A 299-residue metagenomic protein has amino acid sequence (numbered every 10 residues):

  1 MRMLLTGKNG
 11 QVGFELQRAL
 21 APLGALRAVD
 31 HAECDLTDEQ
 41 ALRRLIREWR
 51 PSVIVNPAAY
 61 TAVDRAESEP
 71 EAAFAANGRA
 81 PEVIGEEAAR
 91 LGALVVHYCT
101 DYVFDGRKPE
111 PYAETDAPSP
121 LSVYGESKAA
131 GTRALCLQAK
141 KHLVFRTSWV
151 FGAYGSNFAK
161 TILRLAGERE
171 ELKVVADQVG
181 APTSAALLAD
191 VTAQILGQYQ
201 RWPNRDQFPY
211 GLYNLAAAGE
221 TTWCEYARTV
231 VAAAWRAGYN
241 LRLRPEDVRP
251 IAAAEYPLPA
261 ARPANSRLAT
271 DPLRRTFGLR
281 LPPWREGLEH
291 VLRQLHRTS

Functional and structural regions predicted by a protein language model:
M1-L20: N-terminal Rossmann NAD(P)H-binding glycine-rich loop of SDR-like oxidoreductase domains
A21-R44: Adenosine-cofactor binding site in Rossmann-like domains, unifying the SAM/SAH pocket of S-adenosylmethionine-dependent
E39-G78: NAD(P)H-binding glycine-rich loop region in Rossmannoid oxidoreductase-like domains and their noncatalytic homologs
S68, A75, R79-V83, R90 (+2 more regions): Catalytic helix-loop patch of NAD(P)-dependent Rossmann-fold dehydrogenases
C136-Q194: NAD(P)-dependent short-chain dehydrogenase/reductase
V191, Q198-P257: Mid/C-terminal beta-alpha module of Rossmann-like enzyme folds, strongest in SDR-family dehydrogenases/epimerases
R249-A269, P283: Active-site loop of classical SDR/Rossmann-like NAD(P)-dependent oxidoreductases, centered on the catalytic Tyr-X3-Lys
P282-S299: Amphipathic terminal alpha-helices
